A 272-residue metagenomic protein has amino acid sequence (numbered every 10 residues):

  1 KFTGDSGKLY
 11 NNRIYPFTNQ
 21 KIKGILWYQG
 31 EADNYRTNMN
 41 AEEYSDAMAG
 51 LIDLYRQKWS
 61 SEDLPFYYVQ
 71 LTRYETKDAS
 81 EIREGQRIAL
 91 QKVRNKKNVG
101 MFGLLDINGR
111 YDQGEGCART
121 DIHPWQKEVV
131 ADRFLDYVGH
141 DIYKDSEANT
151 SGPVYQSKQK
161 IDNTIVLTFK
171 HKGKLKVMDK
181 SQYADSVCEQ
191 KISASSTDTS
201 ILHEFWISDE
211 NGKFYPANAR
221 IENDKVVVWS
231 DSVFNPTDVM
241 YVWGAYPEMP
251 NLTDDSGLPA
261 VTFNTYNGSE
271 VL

Functional and structural regions predicted by a protein language model:
K1-L272: Cell-envelope and extracellular/periplasmic
